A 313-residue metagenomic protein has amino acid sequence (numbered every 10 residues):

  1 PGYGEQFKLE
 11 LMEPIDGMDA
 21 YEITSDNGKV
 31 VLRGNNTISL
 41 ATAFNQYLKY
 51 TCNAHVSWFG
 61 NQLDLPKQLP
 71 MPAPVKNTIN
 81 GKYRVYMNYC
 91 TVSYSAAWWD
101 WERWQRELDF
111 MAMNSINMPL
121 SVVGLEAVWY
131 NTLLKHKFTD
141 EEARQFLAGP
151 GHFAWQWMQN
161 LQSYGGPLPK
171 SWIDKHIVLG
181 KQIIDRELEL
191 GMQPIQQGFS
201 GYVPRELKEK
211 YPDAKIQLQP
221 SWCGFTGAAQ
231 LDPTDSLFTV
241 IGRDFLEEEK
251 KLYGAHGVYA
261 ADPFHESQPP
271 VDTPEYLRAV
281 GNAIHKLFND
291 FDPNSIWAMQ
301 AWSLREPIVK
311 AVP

Functional and structural regions predicted by a protein language model:
G2-Y3, E10-G17, E22-I38, T42 (+3 more regions): Aromatic-lined carbohydrate-binding surfaces of glycoside hydrolases
H55-W58: Conserved short beta-strand edge segments in small beta-sheet-based binding/regulatory domains
